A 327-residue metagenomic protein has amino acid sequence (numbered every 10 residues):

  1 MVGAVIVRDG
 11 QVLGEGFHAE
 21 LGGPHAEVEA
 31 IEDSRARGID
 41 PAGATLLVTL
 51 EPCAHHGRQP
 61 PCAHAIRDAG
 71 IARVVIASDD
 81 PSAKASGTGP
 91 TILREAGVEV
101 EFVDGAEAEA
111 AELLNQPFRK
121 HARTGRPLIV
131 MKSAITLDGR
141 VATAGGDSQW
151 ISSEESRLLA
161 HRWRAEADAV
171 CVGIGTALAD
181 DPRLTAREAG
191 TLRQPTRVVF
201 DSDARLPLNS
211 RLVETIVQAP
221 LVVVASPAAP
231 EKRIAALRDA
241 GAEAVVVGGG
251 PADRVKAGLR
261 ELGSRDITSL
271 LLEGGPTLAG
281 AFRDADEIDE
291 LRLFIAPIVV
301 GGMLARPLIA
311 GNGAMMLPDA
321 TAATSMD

Functional and structural regions predicted by a protein language model:
M1, E29, T277: Active-site phosphate/pyrophosphate-handling residues
V2-G10, S133-A134: Short beta-strand scaffold segments in enzyme catalytic cores
I6-A110, T196, A281-R283: Zn2+-dependent cytidine deaminase-like catalytic core
D9-G16, A108-R123, V213-A219: A short, flexible N-terminal coil/short beta segment enriched in small residues
E15, R58, L128-V130, I135-D327: Enzymes that bind and transform nitrogen-containing heteroaromatic metabolites
I31-A36, R119, H161, L259-G263: Generic structural signal for well-ordered alpha-helical scaffold segments
A36-I39, E95-E99, Q116, K120-R123 (+4 more regions): Generic secondary-structure signature for well-ordered alpha-helical cores
G105-T143: Conserved N-terminal subdomain of the carbohydrate kinase-like
